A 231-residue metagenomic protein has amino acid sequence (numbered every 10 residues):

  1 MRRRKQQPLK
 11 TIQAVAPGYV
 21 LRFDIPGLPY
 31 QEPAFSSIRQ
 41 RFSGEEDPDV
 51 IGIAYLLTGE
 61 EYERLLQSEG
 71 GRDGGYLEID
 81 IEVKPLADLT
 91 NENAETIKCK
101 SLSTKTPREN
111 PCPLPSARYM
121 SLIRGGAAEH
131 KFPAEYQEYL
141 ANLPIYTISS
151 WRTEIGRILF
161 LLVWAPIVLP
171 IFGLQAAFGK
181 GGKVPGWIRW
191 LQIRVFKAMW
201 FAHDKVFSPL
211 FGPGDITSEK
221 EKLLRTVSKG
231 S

Functional and structural regions predicted by a protein language model:
M1-S231: Glycine-aromatic micro-motifs
